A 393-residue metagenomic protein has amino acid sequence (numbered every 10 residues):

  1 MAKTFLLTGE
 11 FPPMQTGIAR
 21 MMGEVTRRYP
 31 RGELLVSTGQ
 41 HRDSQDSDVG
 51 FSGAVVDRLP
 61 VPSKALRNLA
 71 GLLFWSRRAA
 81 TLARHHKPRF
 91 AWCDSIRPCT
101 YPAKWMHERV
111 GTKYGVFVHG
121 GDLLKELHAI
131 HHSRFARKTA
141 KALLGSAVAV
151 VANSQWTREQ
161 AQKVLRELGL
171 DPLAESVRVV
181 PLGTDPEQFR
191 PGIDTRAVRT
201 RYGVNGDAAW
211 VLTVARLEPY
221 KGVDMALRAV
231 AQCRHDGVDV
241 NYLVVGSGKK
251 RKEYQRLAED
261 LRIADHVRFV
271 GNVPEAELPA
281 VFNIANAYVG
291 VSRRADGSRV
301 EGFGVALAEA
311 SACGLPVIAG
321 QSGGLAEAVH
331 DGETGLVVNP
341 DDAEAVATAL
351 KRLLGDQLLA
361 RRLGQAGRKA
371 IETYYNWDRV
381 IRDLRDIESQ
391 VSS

Functional and structural regions predicted by a protein language model:
M1-Q45, A54-D57: N-terminal subdomain of nucleotide-sugar transferases
V61-R109, H132-K138, A142, L212: An amphipathic, basic-hydrophobic alpha-helix
F74, V110-V116, L123-G145, E159-L168: Nucleotide-sugar donor phosphate/pyrophosphate-binding loop at the beta->alpha transition of glycosyltransferases
V151, N205-K221, L227-V230: Conserved donor-binding/catalytic core segment of Leloir-type glycosyltransferases
Q255-E277, A287: Nucleotide-activated donor-binding/catalytic signature segment of Leloir-type glycosyltransferases, i.e., the conserved
N283-S298, L315: Acidic donor-binding loop of glycosyltransferase active sites
L307, A312, P316-A319, V329: Short hydrophobic beta-strand element within catalytic cores of glycosyltransferases and related nucleotide-activated
A328-G332, L336-A343, R352-L358: Conserved acidic donor-binding segment of nucleotide-sugar-dependent glycosyltransferases
